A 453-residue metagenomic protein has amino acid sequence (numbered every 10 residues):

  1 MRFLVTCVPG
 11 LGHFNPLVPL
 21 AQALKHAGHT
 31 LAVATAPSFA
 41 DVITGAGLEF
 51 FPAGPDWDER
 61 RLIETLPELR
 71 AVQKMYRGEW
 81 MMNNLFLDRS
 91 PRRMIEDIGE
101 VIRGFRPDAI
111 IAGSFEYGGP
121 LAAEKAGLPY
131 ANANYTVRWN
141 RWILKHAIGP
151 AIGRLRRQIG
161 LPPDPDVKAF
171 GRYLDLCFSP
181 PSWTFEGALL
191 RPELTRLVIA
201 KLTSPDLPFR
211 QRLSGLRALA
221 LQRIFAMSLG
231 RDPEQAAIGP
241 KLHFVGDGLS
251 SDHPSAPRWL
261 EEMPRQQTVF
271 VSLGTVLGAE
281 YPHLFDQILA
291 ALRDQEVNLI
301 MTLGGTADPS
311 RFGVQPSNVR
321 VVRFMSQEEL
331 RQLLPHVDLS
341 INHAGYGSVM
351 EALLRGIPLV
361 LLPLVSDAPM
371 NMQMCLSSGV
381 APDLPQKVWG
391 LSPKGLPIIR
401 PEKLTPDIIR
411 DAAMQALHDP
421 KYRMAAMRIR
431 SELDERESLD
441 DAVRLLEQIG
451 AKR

Functional and structural regions predicted by a protein language model:
M1-L11: Nucleotide-activated donor-dependent transferases that construct or modify glycoconjugates
F14-K25, F39: Short amphipathic alpha-helix
H26-N298, G305, R311-V314, R428: Nucleotide-sugar-dependent glycosyltransferase catalytic domains
F51-E59, A133-Y135, A344, L361-S366 (+1 more regions): Short beta->alpha connector loops at strand-helix junctions that form conserved, small/polar/Pro-enriched
I110, F324-M374: A donor-sugar binding/catalytic signature common to diverse glycosyltransferases and related nucleotide-sugar
L202, D206-L207, Q211-A218, Q222 (+1 more regions): C-terminal amphipathic helix plus adjacent low-complexity, charged tail appended to glycosyltransferase catalytic
S317-F324: Active-site donor-binding acidic/aromatic loop of nucleotide-activated sugar and phosphosugar transferases involved
S366-A412: Change "using UDP/GDP/dTDP sugars" to "using nucleotide sugars
